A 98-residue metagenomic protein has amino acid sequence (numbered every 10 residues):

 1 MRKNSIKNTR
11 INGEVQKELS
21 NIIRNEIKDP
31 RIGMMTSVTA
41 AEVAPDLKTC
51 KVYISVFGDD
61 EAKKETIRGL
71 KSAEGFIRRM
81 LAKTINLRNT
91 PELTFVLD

Functional and structural regions predicted by a protein language model:
M1-C50, S55-D98: Charge-rich, low-complexity N-terminal segments
